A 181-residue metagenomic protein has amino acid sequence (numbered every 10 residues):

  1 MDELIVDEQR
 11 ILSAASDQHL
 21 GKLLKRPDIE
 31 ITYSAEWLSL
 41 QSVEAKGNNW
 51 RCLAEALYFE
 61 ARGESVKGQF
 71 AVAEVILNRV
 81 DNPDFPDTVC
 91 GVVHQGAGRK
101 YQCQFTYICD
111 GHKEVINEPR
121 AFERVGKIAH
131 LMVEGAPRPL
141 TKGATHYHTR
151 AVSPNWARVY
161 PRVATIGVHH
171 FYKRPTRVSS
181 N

Functional and structural regions predicted by a protein language model:
Q9-S13, D17-N181: Bacterial extracytoplasmic/cell-wall-associated proteins, especially those involved in peptidoglycan
